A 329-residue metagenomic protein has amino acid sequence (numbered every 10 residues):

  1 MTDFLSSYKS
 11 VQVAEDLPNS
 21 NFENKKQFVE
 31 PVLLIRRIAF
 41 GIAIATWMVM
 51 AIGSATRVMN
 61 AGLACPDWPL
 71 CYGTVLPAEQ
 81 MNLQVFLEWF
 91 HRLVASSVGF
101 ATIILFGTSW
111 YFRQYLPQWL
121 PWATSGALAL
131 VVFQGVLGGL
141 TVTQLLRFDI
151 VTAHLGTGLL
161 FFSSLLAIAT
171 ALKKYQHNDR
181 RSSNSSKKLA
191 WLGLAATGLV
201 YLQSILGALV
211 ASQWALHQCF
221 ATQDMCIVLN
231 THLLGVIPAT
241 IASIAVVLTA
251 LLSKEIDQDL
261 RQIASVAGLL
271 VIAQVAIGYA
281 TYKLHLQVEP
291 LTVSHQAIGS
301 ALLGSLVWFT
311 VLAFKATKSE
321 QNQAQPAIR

Functional and structural regions predicted by a protein language model:
T2-R329: Polytopic transmembrane helical bundles with strong interfacial aromatic enrichment
